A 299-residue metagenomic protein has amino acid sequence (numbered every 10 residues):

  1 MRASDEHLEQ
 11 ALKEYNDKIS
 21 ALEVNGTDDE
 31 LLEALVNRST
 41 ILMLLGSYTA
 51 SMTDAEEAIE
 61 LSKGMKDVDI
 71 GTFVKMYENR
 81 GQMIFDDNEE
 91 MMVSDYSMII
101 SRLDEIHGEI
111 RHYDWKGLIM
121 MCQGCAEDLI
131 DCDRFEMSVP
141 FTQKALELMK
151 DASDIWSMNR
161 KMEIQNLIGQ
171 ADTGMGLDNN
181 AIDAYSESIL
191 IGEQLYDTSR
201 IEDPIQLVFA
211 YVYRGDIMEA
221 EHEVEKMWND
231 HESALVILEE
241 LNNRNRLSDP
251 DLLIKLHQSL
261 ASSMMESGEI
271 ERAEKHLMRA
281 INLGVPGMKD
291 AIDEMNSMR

Functional and structural regions predicted by a protein language model:
E6, G46, D87-N88, D133 (+3 more regions): Residue-level detector of the short coil/turn that links helix A to helix B within each tetratricopeptide repeat
I19-S20, I59-K63, M98-G108, L146-S153 (+3 more regions): Amphipathic alpha-helical segments of tetratricopeptide repeats
G26, K66-V68, I110-Y113, S153-W156 (+2 more regions): Structural signature of alpha-solenoid helical repeat scaffolds
E33, T72-K75, Y113-M120, N159-E163 (+4 more regions): Residue register of alpha-helical TPR repeats
E232-V236, E271-G287: TPR/TPR-like (Sel1-like) alpha-helical repeat modules
